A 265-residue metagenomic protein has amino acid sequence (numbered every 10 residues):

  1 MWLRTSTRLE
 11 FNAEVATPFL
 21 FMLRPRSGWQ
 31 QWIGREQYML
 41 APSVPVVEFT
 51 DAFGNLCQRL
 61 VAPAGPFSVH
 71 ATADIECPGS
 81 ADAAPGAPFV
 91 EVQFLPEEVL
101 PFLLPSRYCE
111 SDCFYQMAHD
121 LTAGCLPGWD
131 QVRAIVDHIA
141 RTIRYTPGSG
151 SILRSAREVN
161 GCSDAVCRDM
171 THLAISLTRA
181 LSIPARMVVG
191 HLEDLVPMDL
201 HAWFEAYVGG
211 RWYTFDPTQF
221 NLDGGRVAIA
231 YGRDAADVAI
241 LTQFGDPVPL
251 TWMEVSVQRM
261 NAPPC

Functional and structural regions predicted by a protein language model:
M1-A84: Intrinsically disordered, low-complexity N-terminal segments that are enriched in acidic
T5, L40, A62, C77 (+7 more regions): Generic structural "secondary-structure junction" signal
A13, I75-G79, P85, Q93-A165 (+3 more regions): Secondary-structure boundary elements
M22-W32, F89-V92, E158-D164, R168-T171 (+1 more regions): Short low-complexity stretches enriched in small and charged residues
R24-R26, P85-F94, T218-L222, F244-D246: Short intrinsically disordered coil segments
S43-V47, V92-F94, L222-Y231: Short, surface-exposed linear segments at secondary-structure transitions and domain or protein termini
V44, N55, V90, R154-S155 (+2 more regions): Residue-level signal for pocket-adjacent positions within structured domains
D169-W252: Hydrophobic/aromatic-rich core segments of domains that either
